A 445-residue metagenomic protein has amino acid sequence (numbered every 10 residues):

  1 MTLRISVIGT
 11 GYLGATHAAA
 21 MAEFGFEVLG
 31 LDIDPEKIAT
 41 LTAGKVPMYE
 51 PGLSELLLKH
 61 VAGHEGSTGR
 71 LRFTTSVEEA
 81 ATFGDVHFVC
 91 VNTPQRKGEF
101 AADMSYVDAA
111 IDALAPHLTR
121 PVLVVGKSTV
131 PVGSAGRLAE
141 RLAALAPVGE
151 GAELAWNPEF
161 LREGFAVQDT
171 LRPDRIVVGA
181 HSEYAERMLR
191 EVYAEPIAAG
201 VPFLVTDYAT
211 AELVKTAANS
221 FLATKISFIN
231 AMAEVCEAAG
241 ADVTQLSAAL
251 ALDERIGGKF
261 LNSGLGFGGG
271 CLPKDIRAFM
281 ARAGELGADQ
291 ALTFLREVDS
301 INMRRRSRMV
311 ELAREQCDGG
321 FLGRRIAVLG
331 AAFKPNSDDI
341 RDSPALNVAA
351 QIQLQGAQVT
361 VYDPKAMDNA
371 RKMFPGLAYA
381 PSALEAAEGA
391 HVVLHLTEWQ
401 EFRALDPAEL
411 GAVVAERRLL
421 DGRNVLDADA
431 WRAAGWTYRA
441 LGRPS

Functional and structural regions predicted by a protein language model:
M1-S445: Structural/interface elements that position substrates and couple domains in central-metabolism enzymes
